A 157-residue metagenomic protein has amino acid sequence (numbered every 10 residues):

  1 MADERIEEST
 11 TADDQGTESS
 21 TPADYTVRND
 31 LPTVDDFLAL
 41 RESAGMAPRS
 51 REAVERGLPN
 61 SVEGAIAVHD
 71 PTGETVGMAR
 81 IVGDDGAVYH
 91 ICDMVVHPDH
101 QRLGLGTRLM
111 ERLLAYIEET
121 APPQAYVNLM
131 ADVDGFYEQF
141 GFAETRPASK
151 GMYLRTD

Functional and structural regions predicted by a protein language model:
D3-E52: Short amphipathic alpha-helix that is part of the acyltransferase structural core
V54-S61, A65-P71, V76-V95: A conserved beta-strand-loop-helix scaffold within acyl/acetyltransferase catalytic domains
H100, G104-L109: Conserved acetyl-CoA pyrophosphate-binding loop and the N-cap/start of the following alpha-helix in GNAT-like
R108-Q124: Conserved acyl-CoA
P122-A125, M130-T156: Conserved active-site alpha-helix within GNAT-family acetyltransferase domains
